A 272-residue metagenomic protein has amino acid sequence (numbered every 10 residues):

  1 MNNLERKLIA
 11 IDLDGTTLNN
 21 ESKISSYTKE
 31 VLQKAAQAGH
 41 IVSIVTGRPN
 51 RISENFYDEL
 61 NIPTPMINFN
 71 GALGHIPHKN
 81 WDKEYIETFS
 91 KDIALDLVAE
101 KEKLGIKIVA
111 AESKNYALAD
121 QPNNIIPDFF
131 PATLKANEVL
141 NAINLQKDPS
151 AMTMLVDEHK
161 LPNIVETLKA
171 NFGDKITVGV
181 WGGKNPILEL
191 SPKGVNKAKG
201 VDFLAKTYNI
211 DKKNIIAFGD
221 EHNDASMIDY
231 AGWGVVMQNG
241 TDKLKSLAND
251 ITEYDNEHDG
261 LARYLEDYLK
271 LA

Functional and structural regions predicted by a protein language model:
N3-L8, S25, E189-A272: Mg2+-dependent phosphoryl-transfer enzymes with acidic/Ser/Thr/Gly-rich catalytic loops
L13-D14: Residue immediately C-terminal to the conserved phosphorylatable aspartate in receiver
I24-I125: Active-site phosphate-binding/coordination module
G39-S43, I62-T64, A151, K213-N214 (+2 more regions): Short active-site oxyanion
L60-I62, N70, F172, Y230-A231 (+1 more regions): Short, structured coil segments at secondary-structure junctions
P63-F69, E87, F130, G234-N239 (+1 more regions): Short hydrophobic/aromatic-enriched beta-strand-loop microsegments
L104-F218, H222: Conserved acidic, metal-coordinating active-site core of Asp-based, Mg2+-dependent phosphoryl-transfer enzymes
